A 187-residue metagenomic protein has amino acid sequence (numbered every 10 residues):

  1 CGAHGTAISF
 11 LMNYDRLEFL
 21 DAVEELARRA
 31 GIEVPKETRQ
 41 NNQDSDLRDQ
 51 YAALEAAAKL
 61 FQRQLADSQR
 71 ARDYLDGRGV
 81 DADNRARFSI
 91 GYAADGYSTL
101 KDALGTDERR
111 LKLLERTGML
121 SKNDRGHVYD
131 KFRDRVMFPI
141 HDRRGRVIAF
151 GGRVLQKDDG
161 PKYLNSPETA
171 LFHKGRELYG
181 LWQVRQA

Functional and structural regions predicted by a protein language model:
C1-R116, H127, R135, F150 (+1 more regions): Non-catalytic accessory segments of DNA primases and related replication-initiation nucleases
I8-S9, L20, Q69, D73-D76 (+4 more regions): Short, acidic loop-beta-alpha module within alpha/beta folds
M119, L155: Long, structured ligand/cofactor-binding scaffold of large enzymes
D130: Aromatic- and glycine-enriched glycan-recognition loops and surfaces that form the carbohydrate-binding subsites
G160: Acidic, glycine-rich loop-and-beta core segments that form the ion-binding/anion-interacting portion of active sites
